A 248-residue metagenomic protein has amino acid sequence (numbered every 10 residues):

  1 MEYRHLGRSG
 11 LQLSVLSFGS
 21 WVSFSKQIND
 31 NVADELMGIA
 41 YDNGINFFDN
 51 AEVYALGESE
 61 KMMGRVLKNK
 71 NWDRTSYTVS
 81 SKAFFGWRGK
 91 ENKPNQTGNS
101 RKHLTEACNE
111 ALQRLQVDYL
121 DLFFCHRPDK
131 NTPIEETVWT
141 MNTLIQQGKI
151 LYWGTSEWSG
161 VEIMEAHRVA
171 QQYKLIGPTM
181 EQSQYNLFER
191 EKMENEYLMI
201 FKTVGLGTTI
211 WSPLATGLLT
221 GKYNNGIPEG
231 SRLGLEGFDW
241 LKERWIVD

Functional and structural regions predicted by a protein language model:
M1-Y77, D118, Q146: N-terminal binding-site loop/beta-alpha segment at the start of enzyme catalytic domains that lines or forms
L6, F18, A33, A40 (+10 more regions): Conserved, mostly hydrophobic/aromatic
S20-N31, K90-T105, H126-T132: Active-site mouth loops of central-metabolism enzymes
W21, A51-Y54, K82-G86, C125-P128 (+3 more regions): Active-site beta-loop-alpha junctions enriched in small/polar residues
Q27-Y41, T97-Q116, W139, I163-R168: Short, acidic/polar
K70-N99: Structural motif corresponding to the early beta-alpha repeats
G89-F124, I176, Q184-R190: Active-site gating/metal-coordination segments in enzymes
T132-D248: Beta/alpha (TIM)-barrel catalytic core signal, keyed to glycine-rich beta->alpha loops juxtaposed to Asp/Glu that bind
